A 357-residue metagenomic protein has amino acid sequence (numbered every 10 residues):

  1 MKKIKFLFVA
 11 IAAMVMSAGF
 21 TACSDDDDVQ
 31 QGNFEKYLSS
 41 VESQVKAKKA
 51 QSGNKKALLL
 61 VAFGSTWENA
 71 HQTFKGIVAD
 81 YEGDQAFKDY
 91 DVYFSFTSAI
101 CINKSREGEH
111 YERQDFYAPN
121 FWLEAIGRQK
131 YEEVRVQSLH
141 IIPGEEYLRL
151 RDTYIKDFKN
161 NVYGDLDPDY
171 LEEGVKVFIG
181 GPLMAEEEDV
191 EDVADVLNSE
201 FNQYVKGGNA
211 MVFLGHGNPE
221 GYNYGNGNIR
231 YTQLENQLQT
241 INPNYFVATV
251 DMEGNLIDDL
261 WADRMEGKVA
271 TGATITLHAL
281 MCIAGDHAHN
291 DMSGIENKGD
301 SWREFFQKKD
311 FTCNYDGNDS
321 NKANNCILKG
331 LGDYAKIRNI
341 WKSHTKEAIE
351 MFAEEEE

Functional and structural regions predicted by a protein language model:
M1-V9: Bacterial N-terminal signal peptides that target proteins for export
F8-M16: Hydrophobic alpha-helical targeting segments used for export or membrane insertion
A18-A22: C-terminal motif of bacterial Sec signal peptides marking the signal peptidase cleavage site
S24-E357: Extended amphipathic ligand-handling, pore-lining, and cofactor/metal-binding catalytic surfaces
